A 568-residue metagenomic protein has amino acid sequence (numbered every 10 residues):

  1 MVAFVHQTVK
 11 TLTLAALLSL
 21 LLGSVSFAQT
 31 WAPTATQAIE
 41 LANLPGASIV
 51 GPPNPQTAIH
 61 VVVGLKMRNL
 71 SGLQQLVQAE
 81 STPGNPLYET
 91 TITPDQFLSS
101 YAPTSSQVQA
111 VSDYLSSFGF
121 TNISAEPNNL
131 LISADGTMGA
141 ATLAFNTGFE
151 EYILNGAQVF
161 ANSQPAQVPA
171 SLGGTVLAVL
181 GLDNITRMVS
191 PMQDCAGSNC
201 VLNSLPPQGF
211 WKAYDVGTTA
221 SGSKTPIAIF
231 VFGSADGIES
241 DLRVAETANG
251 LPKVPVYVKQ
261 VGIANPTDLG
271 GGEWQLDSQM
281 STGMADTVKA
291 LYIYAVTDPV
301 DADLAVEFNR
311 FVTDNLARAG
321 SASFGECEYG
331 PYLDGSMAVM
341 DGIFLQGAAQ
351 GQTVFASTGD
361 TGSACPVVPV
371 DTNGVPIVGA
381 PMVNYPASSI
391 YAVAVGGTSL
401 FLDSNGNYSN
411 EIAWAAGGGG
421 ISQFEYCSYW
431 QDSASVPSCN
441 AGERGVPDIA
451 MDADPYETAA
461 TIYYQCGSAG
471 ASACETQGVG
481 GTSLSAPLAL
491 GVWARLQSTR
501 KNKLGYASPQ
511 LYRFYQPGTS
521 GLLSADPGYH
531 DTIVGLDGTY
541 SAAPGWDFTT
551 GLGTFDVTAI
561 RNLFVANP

Functional and structural regions predicted by a protein language model:
V2-T13: Bacterial N-terminal signal peptides that target proteins for export
L12-S24: Bacterial N-terminal signal peptides
Q29-N128, S133-A134, M138-A394, I421-G480 (+6 more regions): Substrate-binding/charge-relay-adjacent region of secreted/lumenal peptidase catalytic domains
V368, N405, A415, L490 (+1 more regions): N-terminal low-complexity, intrinsically disordered patches enriched in charged
I390, A394-E425: Polar, glycine-rich mid-to-C-terminal structural blocks that act as macromolecule-binding/assembly scaffolds
A392-A394, L402-S409, A489-Q497, A507 (+1 more regions): Predominantly extracellular beta-rich ligand-binding scaffolds that present long acidic/polar faces for carbohydrate
R500-S541: Aromatic sugar-binding interfaces of carbohydrate-active proteins
A543-W546, L552: Long, intrinsically disordered, low-complexity Ser/Thr/Pro-rich regulatory/activation regions of nuclear proteins
